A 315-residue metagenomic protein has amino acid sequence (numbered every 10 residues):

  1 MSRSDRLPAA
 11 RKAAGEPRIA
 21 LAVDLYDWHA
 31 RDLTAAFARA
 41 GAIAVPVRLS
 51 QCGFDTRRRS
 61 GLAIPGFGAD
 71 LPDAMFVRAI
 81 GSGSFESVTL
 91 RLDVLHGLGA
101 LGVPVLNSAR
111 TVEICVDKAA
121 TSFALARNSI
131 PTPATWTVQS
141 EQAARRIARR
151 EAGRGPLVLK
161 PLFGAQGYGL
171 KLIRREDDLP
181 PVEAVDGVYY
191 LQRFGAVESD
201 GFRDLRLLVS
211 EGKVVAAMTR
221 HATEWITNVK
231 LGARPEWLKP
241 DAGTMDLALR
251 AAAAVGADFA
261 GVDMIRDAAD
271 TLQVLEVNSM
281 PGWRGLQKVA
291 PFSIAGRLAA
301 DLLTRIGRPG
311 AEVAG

Functional and structural regions predicted by a protein language model:
G15-A20: Extreme N-terminal starter segment of soluble prokaryotic enzymes
D24-A134: Conserved N-proximal alpha/beta basic substrate-recognition cap immediately N-terminal to, or forming the N-lobe
F76-R78, V158, Y190: Structural motif
N128-R154: Rossmann-like NAD(P)H-binding beta-loop-alpha module
L157, V215-A216, A260, Q273-E276: Protein kinase-like catalytic core scaffold
Q166-A252: Phosphate-binding site of ATP-dependent enzymes
W225-V274, G296-G315: A long amphipathic alpha-helix within ATP-dependent nucleotide-binding catalytic cores
N278-A290: Glycine-rich phosphate/pyrophosphate-binding beta-alpha loops
